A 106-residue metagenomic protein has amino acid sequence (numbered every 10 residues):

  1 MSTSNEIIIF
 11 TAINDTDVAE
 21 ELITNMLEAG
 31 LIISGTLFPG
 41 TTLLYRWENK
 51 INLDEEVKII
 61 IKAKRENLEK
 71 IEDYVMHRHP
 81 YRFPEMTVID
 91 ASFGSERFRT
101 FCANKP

Functional and structural regions predicted by a protein language model:
M1-P106: Positively charged, small/polar-rich N-terminal and surface patches that mediate targeting and assembly and bind
